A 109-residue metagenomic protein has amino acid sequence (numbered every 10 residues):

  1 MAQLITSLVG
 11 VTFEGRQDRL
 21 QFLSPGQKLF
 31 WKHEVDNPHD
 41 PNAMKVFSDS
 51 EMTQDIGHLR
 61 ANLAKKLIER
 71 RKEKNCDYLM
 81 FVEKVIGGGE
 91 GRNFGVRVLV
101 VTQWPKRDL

Functional and structural regions predicted by a protein language model:
M1-L109: Conserved active-site motif detector
